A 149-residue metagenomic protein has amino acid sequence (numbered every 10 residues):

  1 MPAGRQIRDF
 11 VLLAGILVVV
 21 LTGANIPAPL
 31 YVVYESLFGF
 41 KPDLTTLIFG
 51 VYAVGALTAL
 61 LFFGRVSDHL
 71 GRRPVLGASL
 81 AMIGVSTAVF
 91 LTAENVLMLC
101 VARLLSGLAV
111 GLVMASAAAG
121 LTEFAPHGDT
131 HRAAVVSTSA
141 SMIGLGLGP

Functional and structural regions predicted by a protein language model:
A3-S36: Pair of pore-lining "gating" transmembrane helices in MFS-fold secondary transporters
L12, L97-R103: Short hydrophobic/alpha-helical segments at membrane-entry points of transmembrane helices in Major Facilitator
L30-L57: Extracellular/periplasmic helix-loop-helix junction of adjacent transmembrane segments in MFS-like secondary
G39, G71, T92-M98: Helix-breaking motifs and short loop linkers at transmembrane-helix boundaries and internal kinks in secondary membrane
L47-G64, M114, A118: Central cavity-lining transmembrane alpha-helices of secondary-active solute carriers, predominantly the Major
A59, S86-L91, S106, T122: MFS-fold secondary transporters
P74-V89, L97: Structural signature of the two symmetry-related core transmembrane helices
A102-S141: Cytoplasmic helix-loop-helix junction between adjacent transmembrane helices in 12-TM secondary transporters
